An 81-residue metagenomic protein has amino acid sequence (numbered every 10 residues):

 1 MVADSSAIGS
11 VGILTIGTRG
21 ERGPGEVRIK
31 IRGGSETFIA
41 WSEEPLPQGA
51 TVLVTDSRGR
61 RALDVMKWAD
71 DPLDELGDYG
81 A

Functional and structural regions predicted by a protein language model:
V2-A81: Terminal membrane-proximal soluble interaction domains of membrane-associated proteins
